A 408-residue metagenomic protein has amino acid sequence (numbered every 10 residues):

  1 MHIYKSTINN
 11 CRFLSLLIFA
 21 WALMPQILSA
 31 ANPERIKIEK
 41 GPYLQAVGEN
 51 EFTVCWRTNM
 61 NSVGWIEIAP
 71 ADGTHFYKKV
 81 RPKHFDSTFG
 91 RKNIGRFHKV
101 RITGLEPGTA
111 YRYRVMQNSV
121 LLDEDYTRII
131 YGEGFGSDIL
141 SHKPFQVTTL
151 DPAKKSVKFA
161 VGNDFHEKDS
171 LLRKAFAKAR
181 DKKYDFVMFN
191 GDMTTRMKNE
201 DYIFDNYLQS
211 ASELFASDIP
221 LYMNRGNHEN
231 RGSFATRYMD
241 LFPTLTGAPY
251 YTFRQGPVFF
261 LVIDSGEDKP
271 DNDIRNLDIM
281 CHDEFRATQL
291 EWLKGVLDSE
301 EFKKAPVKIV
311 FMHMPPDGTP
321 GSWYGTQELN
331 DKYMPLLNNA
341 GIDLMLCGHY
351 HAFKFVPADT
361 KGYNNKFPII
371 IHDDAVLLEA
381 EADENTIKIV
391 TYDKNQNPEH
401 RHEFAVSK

Functional and structural regions predicted by a protein language model:
I3-S15: Bacterial N-terminal signal peptides that target proteins for export
S15-Q26: Bacterial N-terminal signal peptides
L28-A160, R180-D181, D383-K408: Acidic, histidine-bearing metal-coordination/catalytic regions of metal-dependent phosphoesterases
V115-Q146, Y202-D298, K332-N338, K354-N385 (+2 more regions): Extended active-site neighborhood of metal-dependent phosphoesterases/phosphodiesterases
K155-N230: Conserved, compact domain cores that house catalytic/ligand-binding motifs in diverse enzymes and effector modules
K155-V157, K182-V187, S217-L221, Q255-F259 (+3 more regions): Loop/turn elements at helix/coil->beta-strand transitions in domains of secreted/extracellular proteins
A160-N163, F186-D192, P220-N227, I309-H313 (+2 more regions): Active-site neighborhood of phospho(di)ester-bond hydrolases with catalytic His/Asp-centered motifs
N276-D278, H282, E300-L344: Active-site-proximal segments of metal-dependent phosphoesterases and phosphodiesterases across multiple
